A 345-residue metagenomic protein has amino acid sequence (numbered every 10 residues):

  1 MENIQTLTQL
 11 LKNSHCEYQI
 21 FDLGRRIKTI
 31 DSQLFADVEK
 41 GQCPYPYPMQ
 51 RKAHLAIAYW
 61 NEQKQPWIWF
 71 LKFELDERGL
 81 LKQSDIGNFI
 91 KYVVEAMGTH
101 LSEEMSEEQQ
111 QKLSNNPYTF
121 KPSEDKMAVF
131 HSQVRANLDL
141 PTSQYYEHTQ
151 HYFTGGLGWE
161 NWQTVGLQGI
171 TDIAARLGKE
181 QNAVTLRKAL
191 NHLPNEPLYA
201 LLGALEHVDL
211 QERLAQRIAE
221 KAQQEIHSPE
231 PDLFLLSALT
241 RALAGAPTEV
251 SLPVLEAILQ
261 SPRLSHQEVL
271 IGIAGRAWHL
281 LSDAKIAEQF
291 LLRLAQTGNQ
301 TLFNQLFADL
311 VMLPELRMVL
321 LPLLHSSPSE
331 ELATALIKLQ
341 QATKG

Functional and structural regions predicted by a protein language model:
M1-Q216: Phosphoinositide system proteins, centered on phosphoinositide phosphatases and their trafficking scaffolds
K12-H15, A222, L259, Q340: Generic secondary-structure transition motif, activating predominantly at the C-termini of alpha-helices
G156-L177, K188-H192, L198-E212, L233-A246 (+3 more regions): Structural detector for internal amphipathic alpha-helices that build alpha-solenoid repeat scaffolds
A189, Q224-P229, S261, Q296-T297: Helix-loop junctions that connect tandem helical modules in alpha-solenoid scaffolds
D209-P231, L281, F290-R293: Extended repeat-based interaction scaffolds and adjacent low-complexity, acidic/S/T/P-biased segments that form broad
L214-I218, S228-L239, T248-V254: Membrane-active, amphipathic/fusogenic segments and juxtamembrane/transmembrane anchors that bind or insert into lipid
A238-G345: Alpha-helical oligomerization segments
